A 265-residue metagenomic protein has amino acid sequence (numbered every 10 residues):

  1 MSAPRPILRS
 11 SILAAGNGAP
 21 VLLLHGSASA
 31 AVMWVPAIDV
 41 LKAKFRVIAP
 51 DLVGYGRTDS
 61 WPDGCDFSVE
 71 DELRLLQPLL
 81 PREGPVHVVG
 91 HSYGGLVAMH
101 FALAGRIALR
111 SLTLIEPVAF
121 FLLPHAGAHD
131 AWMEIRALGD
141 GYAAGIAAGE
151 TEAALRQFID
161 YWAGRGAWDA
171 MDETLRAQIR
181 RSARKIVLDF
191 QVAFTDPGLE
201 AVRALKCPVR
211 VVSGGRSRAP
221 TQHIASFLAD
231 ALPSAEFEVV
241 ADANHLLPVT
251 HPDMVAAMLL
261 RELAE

Functional and structural regions predicted by a protein language model:
L8-C65: Conserved HGGG/HGGXW glycine-rich cap/lid loop of the alpha/beta-hydrolase fold
L23-G26, S92, G214: Glycine-rich His-Gly loop
E70-V86: Conserved acidic catalytic loop of the alpha/beta-hydrolase fold
P85-G127: Conserved hydrolase catalytic core segment
V118-A147: A catalytic-pocket lid/entrance helix-loop region that shapes and gates access to the active site across common
A148-K185: Conserved alpha/beta-hydrolase catalytic His-Asp/Glu region
T174-D230, E236-V239: Conserved serine/cysteine hydrolase catalytic core
V240-A256: Catalytic histidine-centered segment of alpha/beta-hydrolase-like enzymes
